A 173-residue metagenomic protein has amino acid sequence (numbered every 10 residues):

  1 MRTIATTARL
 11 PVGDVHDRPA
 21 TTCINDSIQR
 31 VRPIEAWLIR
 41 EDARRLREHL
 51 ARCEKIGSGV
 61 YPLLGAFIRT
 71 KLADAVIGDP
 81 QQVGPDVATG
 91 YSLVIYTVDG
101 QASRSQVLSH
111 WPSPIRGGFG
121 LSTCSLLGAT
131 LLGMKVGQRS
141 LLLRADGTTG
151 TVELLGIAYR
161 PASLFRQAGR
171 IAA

Functional and structural regions predicted by a protein language model:
M1-I4, I171-A173: Short, intrinsically disordered, low-complexity terminal/loop segments
R2-P85: N-terminal intrinsically disordered, low-complexity, charge/repeat-rich segments that act as generic
I34, T151-E153: Acidic/glycine-rich phosphate/pyrophosphate-binding loops and surrounding catalytic core that coordinate Mg2+
L64-P112: Long amphipathic N-terminal alpha/beta scaffold segment
Y91-L93, A102-A145, T149: Non-DNA-binding regulatory cores of transcription-related proteins, predominantly C-terminal effector-binding
V98, H110, R144, L154-Y159: A residue-level detector for short acidic-glycine micro-motifs
G128-A129, S140, L154, L164-R166: Short, intrinsically disordered/low-complexity patches at protein termini and at juxtamembrane boundaries
I157-A173: Short peripheral tails and domain-boundary helices/loops at the edges of structured domains
